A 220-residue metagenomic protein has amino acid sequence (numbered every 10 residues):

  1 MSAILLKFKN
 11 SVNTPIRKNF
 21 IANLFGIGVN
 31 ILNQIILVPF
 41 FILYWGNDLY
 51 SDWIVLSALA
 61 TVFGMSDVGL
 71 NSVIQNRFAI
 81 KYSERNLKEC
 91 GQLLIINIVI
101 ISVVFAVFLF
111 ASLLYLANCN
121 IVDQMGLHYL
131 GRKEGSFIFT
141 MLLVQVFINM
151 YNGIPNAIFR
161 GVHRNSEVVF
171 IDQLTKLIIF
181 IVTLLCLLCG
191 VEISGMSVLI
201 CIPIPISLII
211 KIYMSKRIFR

Functional and structural regions predicted by a protein language model:
M1-N33, K88-I96: N-terminal membrane topogenesis motif
S2-K7, V12, F25, V29 (+1 more regions): Hydrophobic transmembrane helix module of multi-pass membrane transport proteins
F8-T14, G46, F63-I100, V122-M125 (+1 more regions): Transmembrane-helix boundary and interhelical linker motifs in polytopic inner-membrane proteins
P15-A79, L109, Q145, F180 (+1 more regions): Signature of the first transmembrane helix
F20, S51-I54, I98, V169 (+1 more regions): Hydrophobic/aromatic positions within or immediately flanking transmembrane alpha-helices of multi-pass small-molecule
D48, L87-K88, K133, S194: Generic alpha-helical secondary structure signal
